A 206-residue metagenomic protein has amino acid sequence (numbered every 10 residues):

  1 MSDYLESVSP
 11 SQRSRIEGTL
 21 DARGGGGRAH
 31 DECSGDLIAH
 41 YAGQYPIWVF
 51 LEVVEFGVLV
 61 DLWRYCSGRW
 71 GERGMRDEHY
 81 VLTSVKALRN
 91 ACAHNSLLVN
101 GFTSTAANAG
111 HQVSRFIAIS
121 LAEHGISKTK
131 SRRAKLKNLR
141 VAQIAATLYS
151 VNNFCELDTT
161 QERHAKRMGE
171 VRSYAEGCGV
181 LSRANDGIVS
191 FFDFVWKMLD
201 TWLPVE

Functional and structural regions predicted by a protein language model:
M1-R76, V99, S150-R163: Short, contiguous, well-structured surface segments enriched in hydrophobic/aromatic residues
Y41, L88-R89: Homeobox/homeodomain signature
F50, V60-A87, H94-E206: Polyanionic, low-complexity intrinsically disordered segments
